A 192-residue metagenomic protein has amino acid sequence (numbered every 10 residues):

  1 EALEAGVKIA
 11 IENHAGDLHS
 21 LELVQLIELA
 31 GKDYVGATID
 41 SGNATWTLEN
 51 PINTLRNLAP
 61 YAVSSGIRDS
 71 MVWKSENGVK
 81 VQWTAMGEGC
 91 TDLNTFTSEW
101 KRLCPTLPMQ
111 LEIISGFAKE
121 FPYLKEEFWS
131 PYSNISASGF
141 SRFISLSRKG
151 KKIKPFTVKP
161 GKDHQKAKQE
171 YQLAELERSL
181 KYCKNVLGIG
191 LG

Functional and structural regions predicted by a protein language model:
E1-A37: Active-site acidic/histidine proton-transfer and metal-coordination neighborhood in alpha/beta enzyme cores
I11-N13, I39, I67, L111: Conserved beta-strand positions
S20-Y34, T45-G192: Histidine-acidic metal/acid-base catalytic patches
G42: Adenine-nucleotide cofactor-binding loop residues
